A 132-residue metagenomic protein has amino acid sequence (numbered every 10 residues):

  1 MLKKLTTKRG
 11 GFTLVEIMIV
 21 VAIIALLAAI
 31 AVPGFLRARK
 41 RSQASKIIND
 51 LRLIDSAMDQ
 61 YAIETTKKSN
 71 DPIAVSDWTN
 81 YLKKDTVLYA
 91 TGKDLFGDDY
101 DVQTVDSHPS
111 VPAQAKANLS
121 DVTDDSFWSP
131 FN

Functional and structural regions predicted by a protein language model:
M1-F12: N-terminal leader/signal peptides at the extreme start of proteins
T7, V32, R37: Phosphate-coordinating loops and pocket residues in cytosolic domains that bind phosphorylated ligands
M18-G34: Alpha-helical hydrophobic helix detector
V21, I48, D55: Conserved catalytic core of two-component sensor histidine kinases
A25, L36, K40, Q60-I63: Terminal, compositionally biased segments used for targeting/anchoring and flexible tails
L36-L51: Aliphatic-rich helix starts adjacent to a transmembrane/signal segment
S56-D59, I63-N132: Extracellular/periplasmic head regions of type IV pilus-like filament subunits
